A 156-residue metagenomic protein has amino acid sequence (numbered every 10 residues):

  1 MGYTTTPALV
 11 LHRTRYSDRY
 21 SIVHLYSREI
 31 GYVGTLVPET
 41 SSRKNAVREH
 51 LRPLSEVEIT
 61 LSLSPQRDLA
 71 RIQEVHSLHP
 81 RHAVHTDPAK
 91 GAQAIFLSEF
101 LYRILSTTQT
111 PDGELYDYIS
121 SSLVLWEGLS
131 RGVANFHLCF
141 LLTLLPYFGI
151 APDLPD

Functional and structural regions predicted by a protein language model:
M1-S21, Y26-D156: Non-catalytic alpha-helical scaffolds and adjoining flexible linkers that form interface surfaces for assembly
